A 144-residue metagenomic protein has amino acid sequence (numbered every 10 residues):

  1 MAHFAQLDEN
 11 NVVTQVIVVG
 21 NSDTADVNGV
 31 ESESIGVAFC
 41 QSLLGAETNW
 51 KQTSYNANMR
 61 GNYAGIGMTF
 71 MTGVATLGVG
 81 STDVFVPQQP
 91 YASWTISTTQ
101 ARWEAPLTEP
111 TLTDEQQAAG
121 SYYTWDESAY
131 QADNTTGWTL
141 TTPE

Functional and structural regions predicted by a protein language model:
M1-E144: Interaction-interface detector
